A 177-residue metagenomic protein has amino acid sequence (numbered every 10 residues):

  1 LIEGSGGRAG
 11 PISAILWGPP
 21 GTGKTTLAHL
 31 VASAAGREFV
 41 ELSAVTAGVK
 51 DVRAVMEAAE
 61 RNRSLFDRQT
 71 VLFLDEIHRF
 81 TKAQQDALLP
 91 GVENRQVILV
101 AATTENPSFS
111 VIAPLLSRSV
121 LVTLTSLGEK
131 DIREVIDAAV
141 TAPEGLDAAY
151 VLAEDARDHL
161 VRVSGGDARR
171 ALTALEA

Functional and structural regions predicted by a protein language model:
I2-G7, L74, H78-S117: Conserved catalytic/switch belt of AAA+ P-loop NTPases
E3-L42, E57-E60, L89-N94: Walker A/P-loop
I12, D67-V71, R95-V100, V120: Loop/turn-to-beta-strand initiation segments
L16, T25, A32, V52 (+7 more regions): Conserved RecA-like P-loop NTPase ATPase core
E38-V71: Short glycine-rich substrate-engagement loop in P-loop NTPases that contacts/grips substrate
S43, V120-R133: Conserved AAA+ ATPase "SRH/arginine-finger" region at the nucleotide-binding site
R133-R157: Helix-loop-helix "sensor" segment of P-loop NTPases
D158-V163, R169-A177: C-terminal helical "lid" of AAA+/P-loop NTPase domains
